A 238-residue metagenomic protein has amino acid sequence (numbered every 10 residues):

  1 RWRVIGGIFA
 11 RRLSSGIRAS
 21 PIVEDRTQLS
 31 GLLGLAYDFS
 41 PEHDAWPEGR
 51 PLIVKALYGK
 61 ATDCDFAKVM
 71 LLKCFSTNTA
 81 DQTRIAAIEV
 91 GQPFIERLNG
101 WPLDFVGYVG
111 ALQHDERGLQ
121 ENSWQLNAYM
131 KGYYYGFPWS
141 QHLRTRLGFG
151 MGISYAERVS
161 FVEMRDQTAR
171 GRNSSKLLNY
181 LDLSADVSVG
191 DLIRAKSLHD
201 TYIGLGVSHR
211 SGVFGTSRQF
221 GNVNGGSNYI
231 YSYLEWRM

Functional and structural regions predicted by a protein language model:
R1, D25-G31, R50, Q82-A86 (+3 more regions): Residues that define the transmembrane beta-barrel architecture of outer-membrane proteins
R1, L33-Y37, A56, I88-F94 (+4 more regions): Residues on the lipid-exposed face of transmembrane beta-strands in outer-membrane beta-barrel proteins
R3-V4, S40-P51, I95-L103, F137-R146 (+1 more regions): Short loop/turn motifs that connect adjacent beta-strands in outer-membrane beta-barrel proteins
G6, V54-A56, F105-V109, T145-M151 (+2 more regions): Membrane-embedded beta-strand positions of outer-membrane beta-barrel proteins
A10-S14, Y37-F39, Y58-C64, V109-D115 (+4 more regions): Transmembrane beta-strands of outer-membrane beta-barrel pores
G16-V23, D65-K73, R117-N122, V159-R165 (+1 more regions): Outer-membrane beta-barrel translocator domains and adjoining extracellular loop/strand segments of Gram-negative
T27-H43, G226-M238: Outer-membrane beta-barrel "beta-signal"
R84-E157: Gram-negative (and chloroplast) outer-membrane scaffold detector with strong preference for beta-barrel transmembrane
